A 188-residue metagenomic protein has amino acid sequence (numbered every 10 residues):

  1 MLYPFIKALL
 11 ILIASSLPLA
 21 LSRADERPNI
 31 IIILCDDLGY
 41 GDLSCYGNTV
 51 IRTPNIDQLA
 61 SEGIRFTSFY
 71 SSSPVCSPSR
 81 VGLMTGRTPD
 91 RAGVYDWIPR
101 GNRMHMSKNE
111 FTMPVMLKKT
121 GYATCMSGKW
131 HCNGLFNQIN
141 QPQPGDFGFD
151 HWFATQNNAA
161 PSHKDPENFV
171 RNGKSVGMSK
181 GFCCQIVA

Functional and structural regions predicted by a protein language model:
L2, K7, S15-S16, L21-A188: Formylglycine-dependent sulfatase
